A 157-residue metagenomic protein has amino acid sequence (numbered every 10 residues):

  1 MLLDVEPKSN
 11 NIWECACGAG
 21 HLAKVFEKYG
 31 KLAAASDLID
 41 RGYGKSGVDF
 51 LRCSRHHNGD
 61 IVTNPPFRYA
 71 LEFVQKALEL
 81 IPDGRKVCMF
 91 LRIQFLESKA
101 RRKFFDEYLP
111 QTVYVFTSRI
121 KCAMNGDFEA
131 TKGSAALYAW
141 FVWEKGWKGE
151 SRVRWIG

Functional and structural regions predicted by a protein language model:
M1-G157: Class I S-adenosyl-L-methionine-dependent methyltransferase catalytic core
